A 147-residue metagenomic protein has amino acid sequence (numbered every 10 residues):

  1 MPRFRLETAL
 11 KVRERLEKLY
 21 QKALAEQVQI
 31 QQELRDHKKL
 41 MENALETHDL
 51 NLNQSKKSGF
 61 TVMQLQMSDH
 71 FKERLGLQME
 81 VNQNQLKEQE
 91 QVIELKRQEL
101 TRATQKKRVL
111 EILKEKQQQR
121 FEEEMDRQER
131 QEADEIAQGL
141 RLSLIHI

Functional and structural regions predicted by a protein language model:
M1-I145: Charge-rich amphipathic alpha-helical interaction elements
